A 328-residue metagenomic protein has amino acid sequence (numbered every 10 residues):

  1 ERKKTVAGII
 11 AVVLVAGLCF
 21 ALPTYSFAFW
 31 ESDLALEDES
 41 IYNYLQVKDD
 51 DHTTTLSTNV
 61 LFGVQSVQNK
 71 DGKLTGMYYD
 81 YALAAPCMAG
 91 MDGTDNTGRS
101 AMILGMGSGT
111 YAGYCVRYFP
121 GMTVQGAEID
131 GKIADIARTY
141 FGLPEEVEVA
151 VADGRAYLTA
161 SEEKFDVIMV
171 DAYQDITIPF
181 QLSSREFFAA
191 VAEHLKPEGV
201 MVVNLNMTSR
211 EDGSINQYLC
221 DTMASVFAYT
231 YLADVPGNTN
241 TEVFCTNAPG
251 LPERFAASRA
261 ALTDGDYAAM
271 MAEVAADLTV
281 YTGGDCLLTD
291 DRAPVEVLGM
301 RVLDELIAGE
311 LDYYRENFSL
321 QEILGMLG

Functional and structural regions predicted by a protein language model:
E1, K73, M77-V202, N206 (+5 more regions): The AdoMet/dcAdoMet-binding core of the Class I SAM-like
K3-Q65, G72, A85-G90, Y231-G328: Soluble small-group transferase modules, centered on the S-adenosyl donor enzyme superfamily
Q65-S66, T177: A short acidic, helix-capping loop that chelates divalent metal ions and anchors anionic groups
